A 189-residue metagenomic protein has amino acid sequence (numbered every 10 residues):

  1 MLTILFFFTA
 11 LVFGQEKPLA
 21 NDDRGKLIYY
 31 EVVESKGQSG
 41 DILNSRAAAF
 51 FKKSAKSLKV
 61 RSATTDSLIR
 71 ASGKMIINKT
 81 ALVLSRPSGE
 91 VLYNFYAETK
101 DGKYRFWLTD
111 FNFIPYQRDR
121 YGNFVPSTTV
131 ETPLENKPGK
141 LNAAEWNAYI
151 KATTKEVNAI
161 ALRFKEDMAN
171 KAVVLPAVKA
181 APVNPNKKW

Functional and structural regions predicted by a protein language model:
M1-L19: Bacterial Sec-dependent N-terminal signal peptides
Q15-W189: Ser/Thr-rich, low-complexity intrinsically disordered terminal regions
